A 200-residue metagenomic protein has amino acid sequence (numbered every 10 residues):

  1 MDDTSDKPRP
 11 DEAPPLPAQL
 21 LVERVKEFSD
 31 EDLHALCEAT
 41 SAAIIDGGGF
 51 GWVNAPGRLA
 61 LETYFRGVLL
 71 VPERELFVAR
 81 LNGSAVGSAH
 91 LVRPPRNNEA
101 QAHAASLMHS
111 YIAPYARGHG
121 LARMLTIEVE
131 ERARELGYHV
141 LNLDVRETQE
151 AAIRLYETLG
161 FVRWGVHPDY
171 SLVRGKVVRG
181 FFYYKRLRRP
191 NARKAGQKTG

Functional and structural regions predicted by a protein language model:
D2-K7, E12-Q19, A105, H139-N142 (+3 more regions): C-terminal "cap" of GNAT-fold acetyltransferases
E23, E27-Y115, T126-E128, R132 (+2 more regions): Acetyl-CoA-dependent GNAT
I45, A85, G118-G120, R163 (+1 more regions): Short glycine/serine/threonine-biased micro-segments
L69-F77, L136-Y138, T158-G160, W164: Amphipathic, soluble alpha/beta structural segments
A113-Y115, H119, E147-T148: Active-site acidic-Proline motif in GNAT/NAT acetyltransferases
R117, R134, E157: Short polybasic/polar patches that bind polyanions
T126, A133-D144: Conserved GNAT acetyl-CoA-binding A-motif
